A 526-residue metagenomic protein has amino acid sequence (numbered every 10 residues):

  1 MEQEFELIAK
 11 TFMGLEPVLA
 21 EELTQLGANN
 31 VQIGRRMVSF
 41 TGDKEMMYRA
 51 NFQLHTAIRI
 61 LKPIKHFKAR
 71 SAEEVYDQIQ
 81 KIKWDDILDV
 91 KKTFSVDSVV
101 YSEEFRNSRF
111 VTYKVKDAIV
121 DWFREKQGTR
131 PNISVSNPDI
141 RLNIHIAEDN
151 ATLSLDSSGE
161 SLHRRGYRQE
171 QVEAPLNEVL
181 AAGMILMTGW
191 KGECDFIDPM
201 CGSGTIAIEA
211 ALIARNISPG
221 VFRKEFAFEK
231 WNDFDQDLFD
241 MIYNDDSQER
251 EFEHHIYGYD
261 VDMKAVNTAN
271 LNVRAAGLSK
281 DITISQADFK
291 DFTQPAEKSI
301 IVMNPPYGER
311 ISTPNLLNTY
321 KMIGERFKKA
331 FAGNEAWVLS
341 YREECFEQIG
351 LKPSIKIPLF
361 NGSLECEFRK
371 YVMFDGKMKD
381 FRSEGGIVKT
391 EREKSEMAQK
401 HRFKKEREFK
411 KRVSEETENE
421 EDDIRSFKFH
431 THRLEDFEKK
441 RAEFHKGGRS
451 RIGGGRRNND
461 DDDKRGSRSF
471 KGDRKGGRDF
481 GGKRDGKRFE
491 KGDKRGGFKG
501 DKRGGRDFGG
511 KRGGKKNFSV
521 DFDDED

Functional and structural regions predicted by a protein language model:
M1-E2, K370-D526: Basic Arg/Gly/Lys-rich low-complexity intrinsically disordered segments
E2-P138, A398: Non-catalytic nucleic-acid substrate-recognition regions in nucleic-acid-modifying enzymes
E6, K10, G14, Y259 (+2 more regions): Conserved Class I SAM-dependent methyltransferase catalytic core
E45-F52, E160-H163, K377: Short, charged/polar, Gly/Pro-enriched secondary-structure boundary elements
V99, R124, H145-M187: Class I S-adenosyl-L-methionine
Y101-E104, S161, P306-R310: A short, flexible beta-alpha/helix-coil linker loop
L176-Q294, E309-R310, L317: Conserved S-adenosyl-L-methionine
K298-N304: Short SAM/SAH-binding signature in class I
